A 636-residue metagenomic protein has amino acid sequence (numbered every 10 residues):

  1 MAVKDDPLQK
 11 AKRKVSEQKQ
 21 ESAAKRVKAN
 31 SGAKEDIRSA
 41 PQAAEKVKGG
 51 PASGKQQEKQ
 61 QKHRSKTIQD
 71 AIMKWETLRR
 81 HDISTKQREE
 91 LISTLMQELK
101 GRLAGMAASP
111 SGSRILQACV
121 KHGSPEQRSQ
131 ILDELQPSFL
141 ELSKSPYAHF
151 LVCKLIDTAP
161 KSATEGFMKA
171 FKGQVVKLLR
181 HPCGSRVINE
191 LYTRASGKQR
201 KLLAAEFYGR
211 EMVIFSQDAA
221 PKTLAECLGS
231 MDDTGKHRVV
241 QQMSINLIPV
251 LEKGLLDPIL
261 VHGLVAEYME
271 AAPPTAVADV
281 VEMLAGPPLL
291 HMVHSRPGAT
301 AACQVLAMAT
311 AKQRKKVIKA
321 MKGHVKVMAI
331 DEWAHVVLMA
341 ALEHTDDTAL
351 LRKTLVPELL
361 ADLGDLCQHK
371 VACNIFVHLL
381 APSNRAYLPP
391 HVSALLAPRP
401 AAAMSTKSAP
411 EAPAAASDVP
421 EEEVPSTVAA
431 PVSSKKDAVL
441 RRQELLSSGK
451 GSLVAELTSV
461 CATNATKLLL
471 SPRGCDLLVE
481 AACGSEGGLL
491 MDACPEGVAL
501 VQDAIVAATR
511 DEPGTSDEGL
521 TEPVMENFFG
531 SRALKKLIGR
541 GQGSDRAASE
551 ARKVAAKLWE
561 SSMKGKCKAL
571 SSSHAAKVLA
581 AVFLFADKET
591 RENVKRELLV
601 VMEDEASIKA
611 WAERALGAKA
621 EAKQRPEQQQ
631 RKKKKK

Functional and structural regions predicted by a protein language model:
A2-K636: Eukaryotic gene-expression regulator signature that favors modular helical reader/repeat domains and their
